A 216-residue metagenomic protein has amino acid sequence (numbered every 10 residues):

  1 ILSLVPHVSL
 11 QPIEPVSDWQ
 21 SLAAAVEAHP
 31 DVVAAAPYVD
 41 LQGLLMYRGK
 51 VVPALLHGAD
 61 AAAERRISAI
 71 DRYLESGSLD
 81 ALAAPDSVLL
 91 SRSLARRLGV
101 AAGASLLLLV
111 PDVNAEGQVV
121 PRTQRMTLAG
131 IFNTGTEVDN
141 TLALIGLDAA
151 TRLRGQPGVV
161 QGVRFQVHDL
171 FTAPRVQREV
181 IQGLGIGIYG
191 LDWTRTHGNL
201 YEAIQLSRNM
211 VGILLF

Functional and structural regions predicted by a protein language model:
I1-L55, R65, Y73-A84, S93-R96 (+1 more regions): Hydrophobic, regular-secondary-structure patches
H7-S9, S87, G162-R164: Short aromatic/hydrophobic contact patches that present stacked aromatics for nucleic-acid/ligand binding
I13-E14, A62, H168, Q205: Structured loop/turn residues at secondary-structure junctions
V16-S21, M46-R48, P53, E64-I70 (+6 more regions): Solvent-exposed, non-transmembrane alpha-helical starts
A34-P37, L108, G190-D192: General beta-strand structural signal in soluble alpha/beta enzymes
V39, A54-A59, E75-D148: Hydrophobic secondary-structure segments that place a key small or acidic residue at a functional site
D112, E116, V120-L214: Mechanotransmission and gating elements of multispan inner-membrane complexes involved in transport and envelope
